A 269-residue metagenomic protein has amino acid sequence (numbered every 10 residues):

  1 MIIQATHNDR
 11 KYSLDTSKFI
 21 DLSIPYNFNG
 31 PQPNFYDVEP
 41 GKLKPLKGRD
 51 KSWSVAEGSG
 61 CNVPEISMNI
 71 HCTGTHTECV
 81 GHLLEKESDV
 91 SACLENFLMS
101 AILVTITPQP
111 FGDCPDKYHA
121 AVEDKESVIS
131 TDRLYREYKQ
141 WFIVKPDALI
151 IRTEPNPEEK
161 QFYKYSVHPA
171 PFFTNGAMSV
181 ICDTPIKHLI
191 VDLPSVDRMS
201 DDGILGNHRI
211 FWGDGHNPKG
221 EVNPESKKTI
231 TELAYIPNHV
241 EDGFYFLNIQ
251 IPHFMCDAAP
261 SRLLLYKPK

Functional and structural regions predicted by a protein language model:
M1-K269: Active-/binding-site microenvironments in catalytic and ligand-binding cores
